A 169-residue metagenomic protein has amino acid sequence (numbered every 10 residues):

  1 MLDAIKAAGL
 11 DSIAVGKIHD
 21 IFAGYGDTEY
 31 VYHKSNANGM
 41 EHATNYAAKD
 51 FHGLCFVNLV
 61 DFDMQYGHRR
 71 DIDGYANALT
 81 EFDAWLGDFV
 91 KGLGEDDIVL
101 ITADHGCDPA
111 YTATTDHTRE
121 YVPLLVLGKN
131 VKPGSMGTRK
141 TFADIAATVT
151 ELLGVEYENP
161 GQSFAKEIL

Functional and structural regions predicted by a protein language model:
M1-L169: Feature captures the catalytic ectodomains and active-site-proximal regions of enzymes that hydrolyze or transfer
